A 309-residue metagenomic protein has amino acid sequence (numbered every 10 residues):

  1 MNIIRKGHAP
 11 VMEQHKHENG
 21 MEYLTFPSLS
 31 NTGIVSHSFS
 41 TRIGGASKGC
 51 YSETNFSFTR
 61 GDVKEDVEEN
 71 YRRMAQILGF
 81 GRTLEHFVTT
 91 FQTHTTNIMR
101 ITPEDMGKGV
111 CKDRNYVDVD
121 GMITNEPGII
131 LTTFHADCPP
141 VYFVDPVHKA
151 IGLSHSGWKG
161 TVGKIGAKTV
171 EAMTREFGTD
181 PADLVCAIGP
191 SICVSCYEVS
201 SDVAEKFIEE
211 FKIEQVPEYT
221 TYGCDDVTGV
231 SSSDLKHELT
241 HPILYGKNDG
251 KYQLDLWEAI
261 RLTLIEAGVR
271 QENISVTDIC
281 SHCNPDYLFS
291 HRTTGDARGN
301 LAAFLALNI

Functional and structural regions predicted by a protein language model:
M1-I309: Active-site microenvironment for binding and transforming phosphate-containing groups
